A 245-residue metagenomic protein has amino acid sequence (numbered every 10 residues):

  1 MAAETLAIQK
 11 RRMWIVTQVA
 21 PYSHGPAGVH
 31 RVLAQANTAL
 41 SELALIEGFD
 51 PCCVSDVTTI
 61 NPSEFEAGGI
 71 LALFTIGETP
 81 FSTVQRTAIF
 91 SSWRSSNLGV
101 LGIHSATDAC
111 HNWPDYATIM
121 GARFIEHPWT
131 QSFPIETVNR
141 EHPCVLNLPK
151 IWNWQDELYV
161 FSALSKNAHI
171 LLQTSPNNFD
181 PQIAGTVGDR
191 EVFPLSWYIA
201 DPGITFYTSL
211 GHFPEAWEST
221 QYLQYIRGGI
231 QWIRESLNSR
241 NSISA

Functional and structural regions predicted by a protein language model:
A2-A67: Aromatic-Pro/Gly-enriched surface loop or interdomain linker that acts as a lid/target-recognition segment
E4-R12, T17, I46, F179 (+2 more regions): Extracellular ligand-binding/catalytic regions of CAZymes and related secreted enzymes and adhesion modules
W14-V16, C52-C53, I70-F74, G99-G102 (+2 more regions): Structural recognition of the beta-strand scaffold that forms the well-ordered cores of secreted hydrolase catalytic
A20-Y22, T58-T59, G77-P80, A106-C110 (+2 more regions): Solvent-exposed loop/turn segments at secondary-structure junctions within structured extracellular/periplasmic domains
H24, V29-R31, H104, H127 (+1 more regions): Histidine-centered active-site/metal-ligand motif
S41, A122, P128-P202: Catalytic beta-strand/loop cores that center a nucleophilic Ser/Cys/Thr and support acyl-enzyme chemistry
F65-C110: Short alpha-beta junction capping motif
D108-I119: Glycine-rich, charge-decorated loop segments at or immediately adjacent to ligand/cofactor-binding or catalytic sites
